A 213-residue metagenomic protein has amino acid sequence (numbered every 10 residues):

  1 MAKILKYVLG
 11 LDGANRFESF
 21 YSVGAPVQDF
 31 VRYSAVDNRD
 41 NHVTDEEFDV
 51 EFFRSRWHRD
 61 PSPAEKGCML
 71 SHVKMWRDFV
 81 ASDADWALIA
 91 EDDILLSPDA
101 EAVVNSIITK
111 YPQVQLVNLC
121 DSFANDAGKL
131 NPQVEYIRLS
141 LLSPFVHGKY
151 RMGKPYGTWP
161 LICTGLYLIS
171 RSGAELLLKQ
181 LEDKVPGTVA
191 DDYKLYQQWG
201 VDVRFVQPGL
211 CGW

Functional and structural regions predicted by a protein language model:
M1-A90, I94-W213: An acidic/histidine-cluster motif and surrounding catalytic segment that typifies divalent-metal-assisted enzyme active
